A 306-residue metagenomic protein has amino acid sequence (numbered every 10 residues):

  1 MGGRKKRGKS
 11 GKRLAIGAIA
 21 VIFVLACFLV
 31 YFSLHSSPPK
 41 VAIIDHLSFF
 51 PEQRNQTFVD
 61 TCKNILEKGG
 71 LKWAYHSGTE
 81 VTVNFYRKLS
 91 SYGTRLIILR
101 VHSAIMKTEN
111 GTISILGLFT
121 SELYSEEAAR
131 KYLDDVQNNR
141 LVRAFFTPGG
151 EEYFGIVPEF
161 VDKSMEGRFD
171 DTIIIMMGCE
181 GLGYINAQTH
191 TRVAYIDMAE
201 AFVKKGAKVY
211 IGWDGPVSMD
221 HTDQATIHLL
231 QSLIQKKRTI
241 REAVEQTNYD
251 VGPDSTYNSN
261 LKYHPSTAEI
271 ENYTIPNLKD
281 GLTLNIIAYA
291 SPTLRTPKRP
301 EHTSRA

Functional and structural regions predicted by a protein language model:
M1-S37, I97, F202: Secretory targeting signatures
H35-F145, M176, T189, V193-A194: A domain-level signal for caspase-like cysteine endopeptidase catalytic cores and their zymogen-processing architecture
P38, D170-D171: Phosphate-coordination loops involved in phosphoryl transfer and adenosine-cofactor binding
Y92, F169, K205: Structured loop/turn residues at beta-strand edges in well-structured enzyme cores
E151-S164, V193-A199: Alpha-helical scaffolding within the catalytic cores of extracellular/periplasmic polymer-degrading hydrolases
S164-D170: Short, conserved loop/helix-junction motifs that constitute active-site signature segments in enzyme catalytic cores
I173-A306: Active-site-proximal C-terminal subdomain of hydrolase catalytic domains
